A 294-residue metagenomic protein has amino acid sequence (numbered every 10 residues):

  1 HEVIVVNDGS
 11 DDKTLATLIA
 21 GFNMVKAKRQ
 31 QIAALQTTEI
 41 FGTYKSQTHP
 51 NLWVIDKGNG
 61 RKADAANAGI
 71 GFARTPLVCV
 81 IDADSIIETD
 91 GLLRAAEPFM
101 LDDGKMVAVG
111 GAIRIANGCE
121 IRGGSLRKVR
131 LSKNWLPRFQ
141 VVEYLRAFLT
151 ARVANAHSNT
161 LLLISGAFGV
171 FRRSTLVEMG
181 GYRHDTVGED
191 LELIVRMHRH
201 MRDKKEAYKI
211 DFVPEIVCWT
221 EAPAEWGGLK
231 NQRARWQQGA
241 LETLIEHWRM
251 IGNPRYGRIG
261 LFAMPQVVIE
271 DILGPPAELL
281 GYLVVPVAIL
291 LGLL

Functional and structural regions predicted by a protein language model:
H1-G9, L35, I55: Short beta-strand/loop segment that forms part of the nucleotide-sugar
N7-A27: A conserved acidic beta->alpha catalytic loop
D11, S85-I86, I113: Acidic metal-phosphate-binding loop of nucleotide-sugar-dependent transferases
A27-N67, T89-T186, M201, A234-Q237 (+2 more regions): Long helical/loop segments within the catalytic core of UDP-sugar-dependent glycosyltransferases, especially the large
V78: Short aromatic/hydrophobic "clamp" motif used to bind/position activated sugar donors
V153-T160, P223-L294: Basic/Trp-rich segment in TM-proximal cytosolic loops or flexible interdomain/linker regions
T175-E178, T186-F212: A short, conserved alpha-helix in the catalytic core of glycosyltransferases
Y208-G227: Active-site donor/metal-binding and catalytic loop motifs of nucleotide-sugar-dependent glycosylation enzymes
